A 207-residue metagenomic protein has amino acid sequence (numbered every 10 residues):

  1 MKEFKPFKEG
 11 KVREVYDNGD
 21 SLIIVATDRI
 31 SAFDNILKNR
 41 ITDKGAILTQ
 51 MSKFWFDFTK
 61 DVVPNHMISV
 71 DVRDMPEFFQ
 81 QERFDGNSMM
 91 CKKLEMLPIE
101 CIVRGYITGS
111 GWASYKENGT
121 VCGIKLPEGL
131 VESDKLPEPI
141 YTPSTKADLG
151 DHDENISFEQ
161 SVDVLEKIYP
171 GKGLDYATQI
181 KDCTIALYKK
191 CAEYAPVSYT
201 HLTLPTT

Functional and structural regions predicted by a protein language model:
M1-D148: Active-site loop/lid in soluble adenylation, ligation, and acyl-transfer enzymes
L48-F56, E166, L174-K181: Generic detector of well-ordered alpha-helical segments enriched in charged/polar residues, highlighting helical
P137-G173: A short mid-domain helix/strand-loop element embedded in enzyme catalytic domains that forms or borders the active-site
G171-Y199: A long amphipathic alpha-helix within ATP-dependent nucleotide-binding catalytic cores
T200-T206: Conserved small/polar residues in nucleotide/adenosyl-binding loops
